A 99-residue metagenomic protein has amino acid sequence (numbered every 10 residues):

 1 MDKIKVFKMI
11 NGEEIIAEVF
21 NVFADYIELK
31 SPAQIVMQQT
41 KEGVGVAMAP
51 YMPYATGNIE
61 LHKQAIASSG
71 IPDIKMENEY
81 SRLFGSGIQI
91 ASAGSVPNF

Functional and structural regions predicted by a protein language model:
D2-F99: Conserved RNA-binding domains used in RNP assembly and mRNA/RNA metabolism
